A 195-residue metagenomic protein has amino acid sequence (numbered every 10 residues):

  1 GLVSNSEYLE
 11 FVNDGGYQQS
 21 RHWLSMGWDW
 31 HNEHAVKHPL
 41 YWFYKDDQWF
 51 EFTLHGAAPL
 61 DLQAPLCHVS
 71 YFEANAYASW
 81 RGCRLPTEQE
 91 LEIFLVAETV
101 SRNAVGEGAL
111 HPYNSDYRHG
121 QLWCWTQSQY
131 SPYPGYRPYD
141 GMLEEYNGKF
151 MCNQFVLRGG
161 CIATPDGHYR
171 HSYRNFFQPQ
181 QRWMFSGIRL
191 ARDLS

Functional and structural regions predicted by a protein language model:
G1-V100: Active-site microenvironments of metalloenzymes and redox enzymes
N5-S6, V12-V36, R118-S195: Surface-exposed recognition segments
A58, G106-G108, W125: Catalytic DNA-binding helix-loop module of base-excision-repair DNA glycosylases/AP lyases
Q63, T99-H119, N175: Short, well-ordered junction/capping motifs at the entry into regular secondary structure
W80, N114, R189-A191: Residues within well-ordered beta-strands of beta-sheet-rich folds
R84, F94, A109, D116-L122 (+1 more regions): Structural signature of nuclease core domains in nucleic-acid processing machines
V96-A97, S101, A191-S195: Short amphipathic alpha-helical segments
